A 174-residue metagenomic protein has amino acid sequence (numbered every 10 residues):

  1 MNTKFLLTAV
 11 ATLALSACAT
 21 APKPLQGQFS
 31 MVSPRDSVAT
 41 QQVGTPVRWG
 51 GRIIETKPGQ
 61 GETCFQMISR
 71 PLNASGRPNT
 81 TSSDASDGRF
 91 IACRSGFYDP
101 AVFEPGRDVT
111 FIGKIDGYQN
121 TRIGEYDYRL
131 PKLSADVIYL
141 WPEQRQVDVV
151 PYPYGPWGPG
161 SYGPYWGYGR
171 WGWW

Functional and structural regions predicted by a protein language model:
M1-C18: Sec-dependent bacterial lipoprotein signal peptides
C18-W174: OB-fold and OB-like single-stranded nucleic-acid-recognition modules and their adjacent interaction interfaces
